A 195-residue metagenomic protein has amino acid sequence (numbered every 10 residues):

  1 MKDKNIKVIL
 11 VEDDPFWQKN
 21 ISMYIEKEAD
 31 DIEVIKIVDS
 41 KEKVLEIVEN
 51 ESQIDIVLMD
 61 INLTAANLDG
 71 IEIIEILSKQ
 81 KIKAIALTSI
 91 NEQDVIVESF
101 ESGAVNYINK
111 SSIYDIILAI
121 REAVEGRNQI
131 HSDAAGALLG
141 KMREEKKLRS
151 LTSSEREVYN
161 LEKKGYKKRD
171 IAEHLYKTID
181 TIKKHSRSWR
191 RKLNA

Functional and structural regions predicted by a protein language model:
E12-D13: Conserved acidic carboxylate
D31-K41, I47: Short hydrophobic/Thr-rich beta-strand motif most characteristic of the beta2 strand and flanking loop of CheY-like
D60-N62: Active-site residues of response regulator receiver
L68-I82: Short amphipathic alpha-helix used as the core "switch/output" element in two-component signaling
I96-F100, N109-R149: Short, flexible helix-to-coil linker/hinge segments that flank and couple to helix-turn-helix
G165-A195: Recognition helix of helix-turn-helix DNA-binding domains
